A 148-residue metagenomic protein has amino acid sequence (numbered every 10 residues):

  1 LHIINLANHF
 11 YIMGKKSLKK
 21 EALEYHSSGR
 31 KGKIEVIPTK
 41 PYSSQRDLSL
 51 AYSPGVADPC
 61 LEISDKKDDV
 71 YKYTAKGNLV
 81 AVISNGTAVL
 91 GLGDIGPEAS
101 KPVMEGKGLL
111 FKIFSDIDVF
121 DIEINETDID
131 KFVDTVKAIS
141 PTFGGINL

Functional and structural regions predicted by a protein language model:
L1, L6-F10: Short hydrophobic targeting helices and cationic amphipathic motifs that mediate membrane/organellar targeting
M13-L148: N-terminal ligand-binding/catalytic initiation module
